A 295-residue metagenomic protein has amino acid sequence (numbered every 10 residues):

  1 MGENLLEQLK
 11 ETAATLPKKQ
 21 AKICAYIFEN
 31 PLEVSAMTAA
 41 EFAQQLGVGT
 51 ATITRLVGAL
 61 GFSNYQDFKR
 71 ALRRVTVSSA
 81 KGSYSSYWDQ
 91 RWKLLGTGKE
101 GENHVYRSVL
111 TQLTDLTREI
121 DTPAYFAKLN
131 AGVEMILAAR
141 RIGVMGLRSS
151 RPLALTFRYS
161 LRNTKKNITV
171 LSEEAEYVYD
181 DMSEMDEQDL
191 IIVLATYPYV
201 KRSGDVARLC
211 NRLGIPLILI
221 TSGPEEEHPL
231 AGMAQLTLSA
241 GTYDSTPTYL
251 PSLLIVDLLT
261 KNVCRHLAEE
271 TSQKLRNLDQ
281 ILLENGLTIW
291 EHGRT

Functional and structural regions predicted by a protein language model:
M1-E11, E291-T295: Short, Lys/Arg-enriched, disordered terminal segments
G2-L6, T15, K22, E29-A36 (+2 more regions): HTH-adjacent hinge/linker in prokaryotic transcriptional regulators
N4, Q8, K22, Y26 (+8 more regions): Alpha-helical scaffold segments in soluble metabolic enzymes
E11, A25, Q44, R70 (+8 more regions): Replace "anionic and nucleotidyl ligands
I27, P31-L32, G47, T122-S160: N-terminal active-site beta-alpha-beta segment that forms phosphate/nucleotide-binding and substrate-recognition loops
H104, A127-G132, Y177-D181: Short, charged beta->alpha transition segments
L137-L267: Glycine-rich phosphate-binding loops that contact phosphosugars or nucleotide phosphates
P229, L267-T295: Internal, active-site/partner-interface "lid" segment
